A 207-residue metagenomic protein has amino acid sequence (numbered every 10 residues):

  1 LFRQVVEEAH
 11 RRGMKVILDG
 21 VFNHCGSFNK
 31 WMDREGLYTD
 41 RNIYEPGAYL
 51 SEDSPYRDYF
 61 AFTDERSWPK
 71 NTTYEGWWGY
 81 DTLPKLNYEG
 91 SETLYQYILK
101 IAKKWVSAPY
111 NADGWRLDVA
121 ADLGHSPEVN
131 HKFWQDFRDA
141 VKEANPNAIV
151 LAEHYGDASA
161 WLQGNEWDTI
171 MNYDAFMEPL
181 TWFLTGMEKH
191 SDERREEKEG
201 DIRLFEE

Functional and structural regions predicted by a protein language model:
L1, S27, G79-Y95, D118-V129: The substrate-binding groove and active-site-proximal loops of carbohydrate-active enzymes, especially glycoside
V6, H10, N23-H24, N29-G47 (+3 more regions): Active-site-proximal helices and loops of the catalytic beta/alpha 8
I17-L18: Transmembrane beta-barrel strand/turn architecture of Gram-negative outer membrane proteins
A61-W78: Short, flexible, mixed-charge acidic loops at enzyme active sites
T72-E75, P109, E207: Active-site-adjacent bridging/hinge elements
S91-A108: Short, acidic/polar
